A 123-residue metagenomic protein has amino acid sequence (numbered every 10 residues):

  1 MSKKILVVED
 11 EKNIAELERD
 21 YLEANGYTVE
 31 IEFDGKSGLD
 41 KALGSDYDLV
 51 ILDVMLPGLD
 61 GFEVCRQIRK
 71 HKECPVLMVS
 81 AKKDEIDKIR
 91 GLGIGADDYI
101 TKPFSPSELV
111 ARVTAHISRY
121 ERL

Functional and structural regions predicted by a protein language model:
M1-L123: N-terminal/domain-start alpha-helical segments
